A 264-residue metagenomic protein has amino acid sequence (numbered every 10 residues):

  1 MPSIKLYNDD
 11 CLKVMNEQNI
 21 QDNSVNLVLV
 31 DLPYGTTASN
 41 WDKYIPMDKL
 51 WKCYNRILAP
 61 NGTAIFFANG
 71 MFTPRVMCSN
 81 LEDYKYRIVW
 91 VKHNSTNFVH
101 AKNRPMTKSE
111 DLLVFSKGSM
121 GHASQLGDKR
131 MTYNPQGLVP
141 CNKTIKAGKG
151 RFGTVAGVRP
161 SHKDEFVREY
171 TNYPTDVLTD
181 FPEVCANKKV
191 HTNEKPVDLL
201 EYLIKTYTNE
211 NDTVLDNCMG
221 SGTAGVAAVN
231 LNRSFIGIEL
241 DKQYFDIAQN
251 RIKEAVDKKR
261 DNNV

Functional and structural regions predicted by a protein language model:
M1, Q249-V264: Short, conserved SAM-binding/catalytic segment of Class I S-adenosyl-L-methionine-dependent methyltransferases
M1-G237, Q243-D246: Core catalytic lobe of class I
